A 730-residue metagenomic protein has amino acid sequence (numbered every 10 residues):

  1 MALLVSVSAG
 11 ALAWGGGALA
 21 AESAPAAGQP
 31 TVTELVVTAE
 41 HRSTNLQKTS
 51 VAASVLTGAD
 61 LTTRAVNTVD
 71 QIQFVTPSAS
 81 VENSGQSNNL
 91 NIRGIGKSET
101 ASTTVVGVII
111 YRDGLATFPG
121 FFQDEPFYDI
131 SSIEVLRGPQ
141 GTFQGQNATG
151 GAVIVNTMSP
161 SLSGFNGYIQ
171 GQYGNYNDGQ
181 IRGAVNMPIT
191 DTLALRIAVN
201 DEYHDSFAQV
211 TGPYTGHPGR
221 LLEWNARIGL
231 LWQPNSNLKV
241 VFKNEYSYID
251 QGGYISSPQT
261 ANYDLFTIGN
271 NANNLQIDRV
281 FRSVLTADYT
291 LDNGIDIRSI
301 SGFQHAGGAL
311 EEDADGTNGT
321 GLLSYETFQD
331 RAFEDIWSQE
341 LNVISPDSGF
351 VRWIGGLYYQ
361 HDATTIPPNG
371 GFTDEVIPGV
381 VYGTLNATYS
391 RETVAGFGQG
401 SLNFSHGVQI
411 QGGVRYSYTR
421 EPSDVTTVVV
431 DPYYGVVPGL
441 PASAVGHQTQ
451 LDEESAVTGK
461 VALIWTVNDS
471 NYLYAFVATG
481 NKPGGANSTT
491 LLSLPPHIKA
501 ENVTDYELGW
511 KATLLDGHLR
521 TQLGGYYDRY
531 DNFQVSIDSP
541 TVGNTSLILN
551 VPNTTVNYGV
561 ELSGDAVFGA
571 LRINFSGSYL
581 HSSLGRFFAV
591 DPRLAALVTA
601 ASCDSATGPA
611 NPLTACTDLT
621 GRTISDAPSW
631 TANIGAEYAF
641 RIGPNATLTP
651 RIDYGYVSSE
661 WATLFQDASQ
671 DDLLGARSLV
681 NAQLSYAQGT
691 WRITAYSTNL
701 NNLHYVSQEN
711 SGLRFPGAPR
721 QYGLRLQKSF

Functional and structural regions predicted by a protein language model:
M1-V75, N186, S236, T555 (+1 more regions): N-terminal Sec signal peptide and the immediately downstream disordered periplasmic leader that contains the TonB box
T31-L162, L508, S711: Acidic, small-polar-rich N-terminal luminal/periplasmic segments of exported/outer-membrane proteins
V105-G107, P119, Y128-R137, T142-T211 (+6 more regions): Outer-membrane beta-barrel translocator/receptor signature
Y214-I354, Q360-D362, R520-Q522: Outer-membrane beta-barrel domain signature, strongest for Gram-negative TonB-dependent receptors and also present
L231-N235, E245, V343-P346, Y358 (+3 more regions): Structural signature of Gram-negative outer-membrane beta-barrels, strongest in the C-terminal barrel of TonB-dependent
T286-D315, T466, Y472-G480, K499-S578 (+1 more regions): Membrane-embedded beta-barrel scaffold of Gram-negative outer-membrane proteins
I354, N403, I410, Y527-R529 (+2 more regions): Gram-negative outer-membrane beta-barrel transporters
R529, G569-L571, D653-D671, A682-F730: C-terminal beta-signal and adjacent terminal beta-strands/loops of Gram-negative outer-membrane beta-barrel proteins
